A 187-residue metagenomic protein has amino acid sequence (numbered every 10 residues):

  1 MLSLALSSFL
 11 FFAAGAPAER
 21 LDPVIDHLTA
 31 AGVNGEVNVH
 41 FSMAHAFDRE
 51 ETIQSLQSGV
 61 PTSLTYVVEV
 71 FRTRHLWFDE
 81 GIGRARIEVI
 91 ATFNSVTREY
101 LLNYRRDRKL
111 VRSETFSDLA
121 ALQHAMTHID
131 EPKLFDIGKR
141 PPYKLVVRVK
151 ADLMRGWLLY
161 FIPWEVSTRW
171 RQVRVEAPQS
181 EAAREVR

Functional and structural regions predicted by a protein language model:
L2-A13: Bacterial N-terminal signal peptides
G15-T62, E69-F71, R187: N-terminal onset of structured domains
A30-V37, F93-R98, F135-L145: A short, structured loop/turn motif at beta-sheet edges
E36-N38, S63, R86-E88, K144 (+1 more regions): Intrinsic-disorder/low-complexity, polar/charged segments enriched in Ser/Thr/Lys/Arg/Asp/Glu/Gln
N38-M43, F93-S95, L102-D107, E114-D136: A beta-strand/beta-hairpin structural motif
H40-A44, T65-E69, T92, V146-D152: Residue-level recognition of well-ordered beta-strand positions that form the cores of beta-sheet-rich folds across
R49-F116: Structured domain cores in non-transmembrane regions
P132-R187: Glycine-rich, aromatic-bearing surface loops/beta-hairpins
